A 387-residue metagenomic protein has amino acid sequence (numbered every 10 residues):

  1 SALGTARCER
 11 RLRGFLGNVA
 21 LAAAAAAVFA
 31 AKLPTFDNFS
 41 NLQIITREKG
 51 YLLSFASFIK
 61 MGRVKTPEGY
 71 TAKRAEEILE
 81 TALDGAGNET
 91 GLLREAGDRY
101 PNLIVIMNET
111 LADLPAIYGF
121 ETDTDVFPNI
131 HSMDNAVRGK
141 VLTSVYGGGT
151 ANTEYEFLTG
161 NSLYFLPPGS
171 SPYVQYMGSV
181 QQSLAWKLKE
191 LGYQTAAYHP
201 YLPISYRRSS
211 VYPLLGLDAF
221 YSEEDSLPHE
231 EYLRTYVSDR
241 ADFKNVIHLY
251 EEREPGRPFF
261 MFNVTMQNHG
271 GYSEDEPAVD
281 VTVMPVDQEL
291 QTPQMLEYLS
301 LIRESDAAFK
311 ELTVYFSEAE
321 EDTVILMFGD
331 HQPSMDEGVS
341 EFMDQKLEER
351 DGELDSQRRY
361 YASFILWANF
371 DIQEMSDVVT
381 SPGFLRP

Functional and structural regions predicted by a protein language model:
S1-P101, P115, E121-K140, V174-G178 (+4 more regions): N-terminal secretory/membrane-targeting segments
N88-P101, M107-N108, D113-P387: Solvent-exposed soluble domains appended to multi-pass membrane proteins
